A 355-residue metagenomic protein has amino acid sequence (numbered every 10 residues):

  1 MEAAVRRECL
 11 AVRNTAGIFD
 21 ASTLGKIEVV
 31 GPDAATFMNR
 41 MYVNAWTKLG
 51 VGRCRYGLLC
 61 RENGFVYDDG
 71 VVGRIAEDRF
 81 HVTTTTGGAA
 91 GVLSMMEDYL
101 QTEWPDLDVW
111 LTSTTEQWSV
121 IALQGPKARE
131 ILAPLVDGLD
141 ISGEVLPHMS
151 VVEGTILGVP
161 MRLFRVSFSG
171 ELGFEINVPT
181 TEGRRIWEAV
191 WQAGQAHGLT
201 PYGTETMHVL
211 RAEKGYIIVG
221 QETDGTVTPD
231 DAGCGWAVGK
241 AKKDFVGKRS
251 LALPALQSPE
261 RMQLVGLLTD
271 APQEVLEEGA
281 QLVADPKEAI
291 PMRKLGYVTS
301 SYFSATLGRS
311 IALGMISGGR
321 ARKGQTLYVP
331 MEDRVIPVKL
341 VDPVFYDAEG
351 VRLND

Functional and structural regions predicted by a protein language model:
M1-G57, F65: Acidic, proline/glycine-enriched N-terminal capping motif
E8-V12, N63-V66, G70, T102 (+1 more regions): Membrane-targeting and insertion segments and their boundary/processing signals
D20, D69, E175: Acidic active-site catalytic centers that drive phospho-/nucleotidyl reactions and related ester hydrolyses
G25, G57, G70-V71, V152 (+2 more regions): Residue-level detector of beta-strand structural context in well-folded domains
A45-D78, T83-Y99: Well-ordered mid-protein domain cores that form the structural environment of catalytic cofactors
A76-D355: Conserved, structured C-terminal
